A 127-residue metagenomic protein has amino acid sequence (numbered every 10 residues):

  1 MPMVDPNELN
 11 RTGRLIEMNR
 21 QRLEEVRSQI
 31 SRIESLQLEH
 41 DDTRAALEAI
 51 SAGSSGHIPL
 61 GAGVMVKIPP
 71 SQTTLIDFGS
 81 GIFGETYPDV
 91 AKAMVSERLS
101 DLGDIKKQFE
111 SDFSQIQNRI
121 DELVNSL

Functional and structural regions predicted by a protein language model:
M1-L127: Intrinsically disordered, low-complexity regulatory regions in eukaryotic proteins
